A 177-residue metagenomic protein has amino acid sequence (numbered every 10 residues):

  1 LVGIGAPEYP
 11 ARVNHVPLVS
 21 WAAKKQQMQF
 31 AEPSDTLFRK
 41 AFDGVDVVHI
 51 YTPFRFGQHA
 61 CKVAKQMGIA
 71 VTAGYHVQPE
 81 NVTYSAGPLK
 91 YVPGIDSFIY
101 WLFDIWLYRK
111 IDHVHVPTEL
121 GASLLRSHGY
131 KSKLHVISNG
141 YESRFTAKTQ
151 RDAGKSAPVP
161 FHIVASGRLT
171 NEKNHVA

Functional and structural regions predicted by a protein language model:
L1-Q26: N-terminal strand-loop element at the rim of the active site of nucleotide-sugar-dependent glycosyltransferases
G5, L120, G140: Carbohydrate-associated surface elements
F38-G57, I69-G74: Short N-terminal targeting/anchoring amphipathic segment
V47, A64-S85, H115: Active-site proximal beta-strand in glycosyltransferases
H49, P93, R109-T118, H135: A short beta-strand/loop micro-motif in the catalytic core of glycosyltransferases that engages the nucleotide-sugar
Q66, Q78, G94-H113, H128: Membrane-proximal helix-turn-helix segments that form the acceptor-binding/catalytic region of lipid-linked
S138-A147: Short beta-strand->alpha-helix junction loop in the catalytic core of nucleotide-activated group-transfer enzymes
A147, G154-V176: Conserved donor-binding/catalytic core segment of Leloir-type glycosyltransferases
